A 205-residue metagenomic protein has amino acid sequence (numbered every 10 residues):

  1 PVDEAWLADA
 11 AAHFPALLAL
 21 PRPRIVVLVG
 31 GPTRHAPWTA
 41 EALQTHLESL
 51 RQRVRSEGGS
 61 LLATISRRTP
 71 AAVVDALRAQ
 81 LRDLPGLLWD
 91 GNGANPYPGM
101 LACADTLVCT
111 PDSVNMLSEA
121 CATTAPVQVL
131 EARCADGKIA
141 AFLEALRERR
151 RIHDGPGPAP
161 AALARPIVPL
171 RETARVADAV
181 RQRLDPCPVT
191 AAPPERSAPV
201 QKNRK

Functional and structural regions predicted by a protein language model:
P1-T39, G155-L170: A nucleotide-sugar donor-handling region in carbohydrate enzymes
P23, P32-I65, T69-P70: Conserved catalytic-core segment of nucleotide-activated headgroup transferases in glycan assembly
G58, P85, A104, T123-T124: Short, well-ordered alpha-helix to beta-strand connector turns
R67-L81: Short, structured helix-loop element that forms part of the nucleotide-activated donor/catalytic region
R78-N115: Donor nucleotide-activated moiety binding/catalytic core segment of transferases that use nucleotide-activated donors
N115-P166: Catalytic binding pocket for nucleotide-activated donors in carbohydrate/polymer assembly enzymes
E144-P193, R204-K205: Leloir-type glycosyltransferase catalytic cores
